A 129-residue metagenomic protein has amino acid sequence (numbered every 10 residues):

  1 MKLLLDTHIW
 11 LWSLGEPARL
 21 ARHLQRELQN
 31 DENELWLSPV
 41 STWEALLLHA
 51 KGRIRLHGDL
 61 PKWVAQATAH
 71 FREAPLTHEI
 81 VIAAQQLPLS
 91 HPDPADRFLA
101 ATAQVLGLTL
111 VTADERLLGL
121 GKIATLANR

Functional and structural regions predicted by a protein language model:
M1-L37, K51-V64, L106, E115-R116 (+2 more regions): Short, well-structured N-terminal submotif of metal-dependent ribonuclease cores
A45: Phosphate/NTP-binding elements of NTP-utilizing enzymes
H57, T68-E115: Active-site neighborhoods of divalent-metal-dependent phosphate/nucleic-acid chemistry enzymes
A69, L120-K122: Short, structured coil segments at secondary-structure junctions
A74-P75, T125-N128: Short acidic-hydrophobic, aromatic-tinged amphipathic segments that line or gate anion-handling sites
